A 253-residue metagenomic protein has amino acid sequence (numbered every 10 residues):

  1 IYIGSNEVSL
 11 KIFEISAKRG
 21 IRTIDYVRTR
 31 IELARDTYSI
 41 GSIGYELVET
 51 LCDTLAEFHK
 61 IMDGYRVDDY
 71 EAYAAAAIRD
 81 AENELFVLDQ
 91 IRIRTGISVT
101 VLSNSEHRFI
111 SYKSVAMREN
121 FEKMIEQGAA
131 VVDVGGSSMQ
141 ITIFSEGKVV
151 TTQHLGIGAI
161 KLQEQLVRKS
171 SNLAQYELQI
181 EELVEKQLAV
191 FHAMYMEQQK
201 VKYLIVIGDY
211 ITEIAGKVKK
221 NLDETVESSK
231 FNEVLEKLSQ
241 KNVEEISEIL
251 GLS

Functional and structural regions predicted by a protein language model:
I1-I21, K123-T152, D209: Gly/Thr-rich phosphate-binding beta-strand-loop-beta motif of the actin/hexokinase/Hsp70
N6, D68, K202: Short acidic/polar active-site loop segments enriched in Thr and Asp
I12, D36-Y65, A77-V87, R92-E126 (+2 more regions): Helical "lid/coupling" subdomains associated with nucleotide-phosphate turnover
R19-I24, R66-D68: A generic structural motif
I21-I31, V150-I157: Short coil-to-beta-strand
I31-L33, V134: Hydrophobic residues in beta-strands and at strand termini
